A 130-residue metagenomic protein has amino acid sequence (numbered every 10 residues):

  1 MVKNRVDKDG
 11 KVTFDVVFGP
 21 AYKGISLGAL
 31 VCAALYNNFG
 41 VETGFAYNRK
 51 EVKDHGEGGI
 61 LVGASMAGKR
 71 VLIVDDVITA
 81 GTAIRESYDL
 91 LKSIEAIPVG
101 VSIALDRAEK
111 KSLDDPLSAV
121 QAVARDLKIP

Functional and structural regions predicted by a protein language model:
M1-D9: Active-site-facing substrate-recognition patch
N4, A34-N38, L90: Active-site catalytic microenvironments for nucleophilic, acid-base chemistry
K8-D9, N38, I94, D126: Alpha-helix C-cap/termination motif
G10-D15, M66-G68: Short helix-loop-beta connector
F14-E57, V62: Glycine-rich, small/polar surface segments that engage phosphate groups of diverse ligands
A46, V52-P130: PRPP/pyrophosphate-binding module of the type I phosphoribosyltransferase fold
